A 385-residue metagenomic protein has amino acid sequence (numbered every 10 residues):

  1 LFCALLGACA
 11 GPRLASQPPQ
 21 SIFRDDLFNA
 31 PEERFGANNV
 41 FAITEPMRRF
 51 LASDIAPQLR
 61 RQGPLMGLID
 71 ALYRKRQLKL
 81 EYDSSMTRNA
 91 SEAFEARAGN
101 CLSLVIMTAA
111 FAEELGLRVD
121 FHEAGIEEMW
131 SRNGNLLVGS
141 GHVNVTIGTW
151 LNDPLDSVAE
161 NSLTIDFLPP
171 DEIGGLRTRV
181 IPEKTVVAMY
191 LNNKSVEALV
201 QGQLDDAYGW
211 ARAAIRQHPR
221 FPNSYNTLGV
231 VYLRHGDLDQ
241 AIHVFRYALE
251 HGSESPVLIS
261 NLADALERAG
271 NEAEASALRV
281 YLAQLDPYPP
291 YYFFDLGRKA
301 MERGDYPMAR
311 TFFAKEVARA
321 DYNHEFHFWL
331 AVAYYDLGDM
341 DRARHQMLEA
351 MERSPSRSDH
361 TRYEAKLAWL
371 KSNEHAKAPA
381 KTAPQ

Functional and structural regions predicted by a protein language model:
A30-E92: Secondary-structure boundary elements
S84-Y225, R234, D239-L258: Long, contiguous interaction/recruitment modules in multidomain scaffold/adaptor proteins
N193, T227, N261, D295-L296 (+2 more regions): Canonical tetratricopeptide repeat
P219, S253, P287-Y288, D321-Y322 (+1 more regions): Short coil turns that delineate tetratricopeptide repeat
S224, L258, Y292, F326 (+1 more regions): TPR alpha-solenoid repeat register
Q284, E302, F328, V332-Q385: Terminal, low-structured helical/coil segments at or just beyond the last alpha-helical repeat
